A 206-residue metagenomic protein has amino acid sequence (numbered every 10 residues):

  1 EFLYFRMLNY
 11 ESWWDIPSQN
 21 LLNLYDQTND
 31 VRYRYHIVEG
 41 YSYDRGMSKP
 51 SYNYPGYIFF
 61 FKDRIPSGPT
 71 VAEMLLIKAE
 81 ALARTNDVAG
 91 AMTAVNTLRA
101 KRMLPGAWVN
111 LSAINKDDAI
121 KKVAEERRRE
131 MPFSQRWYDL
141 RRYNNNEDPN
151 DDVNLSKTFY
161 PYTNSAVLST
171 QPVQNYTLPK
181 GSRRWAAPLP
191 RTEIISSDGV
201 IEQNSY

Functional and structural regions predicted by a protein language model:
E1-W14, N20, Y25-Y206: Acidic/polar-rich alpha-helix caps and helix-coil junctions
